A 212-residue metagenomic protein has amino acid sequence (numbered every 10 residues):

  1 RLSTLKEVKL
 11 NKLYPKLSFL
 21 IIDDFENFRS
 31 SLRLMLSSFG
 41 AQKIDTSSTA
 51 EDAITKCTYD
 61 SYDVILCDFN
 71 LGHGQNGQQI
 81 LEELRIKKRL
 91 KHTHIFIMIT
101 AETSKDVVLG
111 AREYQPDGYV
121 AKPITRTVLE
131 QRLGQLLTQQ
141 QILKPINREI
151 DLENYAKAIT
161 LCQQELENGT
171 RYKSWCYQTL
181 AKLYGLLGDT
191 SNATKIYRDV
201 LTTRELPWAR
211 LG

Functional and structural regions predicted by a protein language model:
Y14-N27, L32-L36: Conserved acidic segment of CheY-like receiver
T46-V64, G72, S191, R198: Acidic, metal-coordinating helix/loop segments flanking the phosphotransfer/catalytic sites of two-component signaling
D68-N70, T100: Active-site residues of response regulator receiver
G77, A111-D117: As written
Q78-K91: Short amphipathic alpha-helix used as the core "switch/output" element in two-component signaling
K91-K105: A short, hydrophobic beta-strand element within the central beta-sheet of small alpha/beta folds
L129-Q140, P145: Receiver (REC) domain switch/output surface
P145-G212: C-terminal output/effector regions of signal-responsive regulators
